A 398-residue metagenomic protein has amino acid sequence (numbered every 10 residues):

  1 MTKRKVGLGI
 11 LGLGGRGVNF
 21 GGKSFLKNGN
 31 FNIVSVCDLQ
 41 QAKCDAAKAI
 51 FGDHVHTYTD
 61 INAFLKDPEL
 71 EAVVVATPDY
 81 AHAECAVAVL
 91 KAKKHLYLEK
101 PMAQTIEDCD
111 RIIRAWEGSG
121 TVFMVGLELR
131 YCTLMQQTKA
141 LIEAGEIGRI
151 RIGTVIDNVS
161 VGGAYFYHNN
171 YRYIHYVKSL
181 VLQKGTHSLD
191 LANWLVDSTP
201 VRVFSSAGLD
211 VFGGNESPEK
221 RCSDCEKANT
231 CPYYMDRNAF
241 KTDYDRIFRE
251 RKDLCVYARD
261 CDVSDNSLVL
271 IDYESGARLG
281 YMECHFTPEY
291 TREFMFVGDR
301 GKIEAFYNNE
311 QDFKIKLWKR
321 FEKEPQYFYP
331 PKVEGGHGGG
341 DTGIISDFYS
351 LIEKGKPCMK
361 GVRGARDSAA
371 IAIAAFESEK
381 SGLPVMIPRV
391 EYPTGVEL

Functional and structural regions predicted by a protein language model:
M1-G52: N-terminal Rossmann-like dinucleotide-binding module
M1-K3, A72-V74, E274, E304-F306 (+3 more regions): C-terminal helix-rich "cap/oligomerization" subdomain common to oxidoreductases
T2, D67, A72, P78-D79 (+2 more regions): Beta-strand-loop-alpha-helix segment that lines the small-molecule cofactor/substrate pocket of alpha/beta enzymes
G14-G15, L129-L254, G382: Predominantly a Rossmann-like dinucleotide-binding segment in NAD(P)-dependent oxidoreductases
R16, A42, V333-I345, R363: Active-site loop of classical SDR/Rossmann-like NAD(P)-dependent oxidoreductases, centered on the catalytic Tyr-X3-Lys
V55-I61: Conserved SAM-binding strand-loop segment of SAM-dependent methyltransferases
A76-T77, G298: Short, well-ordered coil/turn residues at beta-beta hairpins and beta-strand->alpha-helix junctions within
A207, G213-T342: NAD(P)-dinucleotide binding in Rossmann-like oxidoreductases
